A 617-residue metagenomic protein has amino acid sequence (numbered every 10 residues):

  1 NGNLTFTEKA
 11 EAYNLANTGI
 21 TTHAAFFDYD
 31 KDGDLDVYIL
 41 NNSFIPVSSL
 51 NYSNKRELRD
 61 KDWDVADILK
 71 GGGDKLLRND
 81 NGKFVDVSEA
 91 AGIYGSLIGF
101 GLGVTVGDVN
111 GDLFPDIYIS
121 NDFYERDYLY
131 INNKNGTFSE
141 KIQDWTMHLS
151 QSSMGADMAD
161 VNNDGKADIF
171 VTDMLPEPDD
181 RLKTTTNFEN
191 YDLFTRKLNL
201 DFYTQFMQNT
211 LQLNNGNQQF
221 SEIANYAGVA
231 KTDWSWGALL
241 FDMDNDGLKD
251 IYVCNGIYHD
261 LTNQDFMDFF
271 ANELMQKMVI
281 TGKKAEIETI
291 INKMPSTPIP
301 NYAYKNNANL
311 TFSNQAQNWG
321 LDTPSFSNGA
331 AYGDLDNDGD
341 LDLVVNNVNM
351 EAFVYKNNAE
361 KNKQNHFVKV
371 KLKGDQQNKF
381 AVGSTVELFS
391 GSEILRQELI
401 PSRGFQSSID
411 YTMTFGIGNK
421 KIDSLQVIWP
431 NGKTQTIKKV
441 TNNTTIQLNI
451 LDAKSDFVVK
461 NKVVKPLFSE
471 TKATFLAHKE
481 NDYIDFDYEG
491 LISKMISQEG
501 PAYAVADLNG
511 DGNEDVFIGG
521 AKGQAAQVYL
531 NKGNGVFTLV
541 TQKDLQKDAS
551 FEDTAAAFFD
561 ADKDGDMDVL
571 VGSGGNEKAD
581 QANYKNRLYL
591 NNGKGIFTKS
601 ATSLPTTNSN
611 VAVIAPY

Functional and structural regions predicted by a protein language model:
N1-E8, L50-N54, D64, G72-V87 (+8 more regions): Beta-propeller blade repeat segments, especially FG-GAP/WD-type strand-to-loop junctions in 6- to 7-bladed propeller
N1-Y29, I39-D67, G71-G73, G92 (+3 more regions): Asp-box/WD-like beta-propeller blade repeats and closely related beta-sheet repeat scaffolds
T7-G19, D67-I68, V85-L97, S139-S152 (+11 more regions): Short loop/turn motifs that recur once per blade in beta-propeller domains
T22-K31, L35, R78, G101-G111 (+9 more regions): Beta-propeller blade termini
K31-L40, G111-S120, G165-T172, D246-C254 (+3 more regions): Acidic/hydrophobic-patterned starts of short beta strands in beta-sheet-rich repeat architectures
S43-L69, P176-F202, I257-P295, G572-N583: Short, conserved, GDST-rich strand-edge loop motifs in beta-rich repeat architectures
G71, D80-N81, A90-P178, N187-I251 (+4 more regions): Beta-propeller domains
K293-Y302, N306-N307, T311-A502, L604: Gly/Ser/Thr/Pro-enriched helix-cap/hinge segments flanking short amphipathic alpha-helices
